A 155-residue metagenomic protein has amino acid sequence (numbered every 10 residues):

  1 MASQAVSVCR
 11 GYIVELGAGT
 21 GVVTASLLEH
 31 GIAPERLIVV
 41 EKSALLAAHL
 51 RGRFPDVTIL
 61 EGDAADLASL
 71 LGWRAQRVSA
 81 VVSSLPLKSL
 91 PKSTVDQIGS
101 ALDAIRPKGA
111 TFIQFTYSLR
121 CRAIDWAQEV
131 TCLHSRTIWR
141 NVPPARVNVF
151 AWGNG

Functional and structural regions predicted by a protein language model:
M1-R10: Conserved alpha-helix/loop element of class I SAM-dependent methyltransferases that forms part of the SAM/SAH-binding
R10-G19: Conserved class I S-adenosyl-L-methionine
G21-A25: Glycine-rich SAM-binding Motif I of class I
S43: Conserved SAM/SAH-binding beta-strand->alpha-helix loop
L50-R51: Conserved SAM-binding loop
D96-K108: A short glycine-rich, Lys/Arg-flanked "PGG" loop and its adjoining helix->strand segment in the class I
R106-Y117: Conserved beta-strand signature within the Rossmann-like core of class I S-adenosyl-L-methionine
T137-G155: Core SAM-dependent methyltransferase catalytic element
